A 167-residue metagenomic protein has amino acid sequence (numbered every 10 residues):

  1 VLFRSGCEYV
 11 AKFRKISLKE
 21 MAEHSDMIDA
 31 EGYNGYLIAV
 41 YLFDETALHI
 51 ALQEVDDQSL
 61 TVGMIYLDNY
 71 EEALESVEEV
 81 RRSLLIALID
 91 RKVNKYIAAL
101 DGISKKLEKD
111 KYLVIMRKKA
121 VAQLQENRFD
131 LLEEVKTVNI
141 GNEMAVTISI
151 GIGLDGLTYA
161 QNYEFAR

Functional and structural regions predicted by a protein language model:
E8-K12, I103-L113, N139-R167: A short glycine-enriched loop-to-beta-strand structural element that forms part of the catalytic core of nucleotide
S17-V80: Sensory coupling linkers of modular signal transduction proteins
L52-V55, Q125, F129-L132, L154-R167: Catalytic-core segments of nucleotide cyclases and related cyclic-nucleotide turnover enzymes
E54-L60, K95-G102, I140-G141: Nucleotide second-messenger and two-component phosphorelay signaling modules
D68-Y70, E108-V114, K118: Short acidic-rich active-site patches of cyclic nucleotide enzymes
V80-L100: Active-site-proximal alpha-helical element of nucleotidyl cyclase-like catalytic domains and analogous helices
A99, I115-I150: GGDEF/GGEEF active-site signature
